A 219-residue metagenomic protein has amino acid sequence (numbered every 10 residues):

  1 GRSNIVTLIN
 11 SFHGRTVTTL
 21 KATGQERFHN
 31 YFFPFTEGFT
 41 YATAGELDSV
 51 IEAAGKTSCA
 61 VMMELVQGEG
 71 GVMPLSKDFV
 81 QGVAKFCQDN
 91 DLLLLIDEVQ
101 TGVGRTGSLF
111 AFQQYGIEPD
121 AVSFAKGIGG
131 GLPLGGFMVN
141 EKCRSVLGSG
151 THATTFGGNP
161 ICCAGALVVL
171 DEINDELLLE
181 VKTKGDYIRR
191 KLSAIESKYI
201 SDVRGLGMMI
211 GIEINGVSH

Functional and structural regions predicted by a protein language model:
G1-H219: Conserved N-terminal phosphate-binding loop of PLP-dependent enzymes in the Aspartate aminotransferase
